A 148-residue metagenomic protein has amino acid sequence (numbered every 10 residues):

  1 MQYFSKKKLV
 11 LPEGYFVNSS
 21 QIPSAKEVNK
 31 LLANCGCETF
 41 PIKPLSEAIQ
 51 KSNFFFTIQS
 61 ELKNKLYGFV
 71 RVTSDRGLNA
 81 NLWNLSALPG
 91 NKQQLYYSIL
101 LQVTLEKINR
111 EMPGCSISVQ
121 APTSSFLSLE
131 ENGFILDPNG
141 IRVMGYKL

Functional and structural regions predicted by a protein language model:
M1-K43, G140-V143: Short amphipathic alpha-helix that is part of the acyltransferase structural core
F40-L62, L66-S86: A conserved beta-strand-loop-helix scaffold within acyl/acetyltransferase catalytic domains
L85-L95: A short, internal acetyl-CoA/4′-phosphopantetheine-binding micro-motif in the GNAT/acyltransferase core
Q93-K107: Conserved acetyl-CoA-binding loop-helix of GNAT-fold acetyltransferases
I108-P122: Conserved GNAT acetyl-CoA-binding A-motif
S128-E131: Conserved active-site tyrosine of GNAT-family acetyltransferases
I135-L148: Conserved catalytic-core motifs of GNAT/GCN5-like acyltransferases
